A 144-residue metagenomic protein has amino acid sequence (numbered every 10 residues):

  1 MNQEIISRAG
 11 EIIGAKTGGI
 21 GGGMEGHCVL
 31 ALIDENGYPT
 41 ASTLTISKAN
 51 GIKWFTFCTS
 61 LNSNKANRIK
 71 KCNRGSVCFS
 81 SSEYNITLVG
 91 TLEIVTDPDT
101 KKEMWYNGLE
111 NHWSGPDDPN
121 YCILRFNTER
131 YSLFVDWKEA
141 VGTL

Functional and structural regions predicted by a protein language model:
M1-S7: Short, low-complexity N-terminal intrinsically disordered segments enriched in polar/charged residues
I13-E35, G75-F79: A short, Trp-centered hydrophobic/proline-enriched beta-strand micro-motif
E25-H27, K53-F55, C72-G75, P119-Y121 (+1 more regions): Short, surface-exposed beta-edge/turn micro-motifs
G26-K53, F57: N-terminal leader/targeting helix
L32, T59, F79-S81, G90 (+1 more regions): Residue-level recognition of conserved beta-strand positions in structured domain cores
N36-P39, E83-Y84, P116: Short glycine/serine/proline-enriched coil/turn segments at secondary-structure junctions
T45-E83: A short mixed-secondary-structure module that forms the rim of ligand-binding clefts
T87-L144: Charged, gly/pro-rich active-site loop segments
